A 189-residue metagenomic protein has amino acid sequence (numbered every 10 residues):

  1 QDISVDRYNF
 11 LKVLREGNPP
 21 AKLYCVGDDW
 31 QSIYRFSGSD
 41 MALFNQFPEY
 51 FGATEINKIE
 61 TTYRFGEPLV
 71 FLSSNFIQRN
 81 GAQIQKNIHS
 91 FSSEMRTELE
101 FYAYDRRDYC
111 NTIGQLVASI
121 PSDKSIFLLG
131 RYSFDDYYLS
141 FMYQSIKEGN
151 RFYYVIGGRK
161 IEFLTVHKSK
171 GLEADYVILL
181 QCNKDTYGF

Functional and structural regions predicted by a protein language model:
Q1-I3, D29-W30, S169, C182: Conserved Walker B
V5-R96: Conserved RecA-like helicase ATPase core segment that couples NTP binding/hydrolysis to strand translocation
L23, K124-G130, I161, V177: Generic beta-sheet signal
G27, G130, Q181: Short beta-strand/turn micro-motifs composed of small residues that flank or help shape donor/cofactor-binding pockets
S32-R35, F65-P68, D135-Y138, L172-E173 (+1 more regions): Short catalytic/ligand-binding loop motif for oxyanion handling, primarily in non-cytosolic enzymes, centered on
A53-E55, T61-V155, S169: Helicase P-loop NTPase motor core
S122-S125, S169-F189: Conserved helicase C-terminal RecA-like lobe
R159-K168, Y176: Conserved two-lobed SF2 helicase motor
